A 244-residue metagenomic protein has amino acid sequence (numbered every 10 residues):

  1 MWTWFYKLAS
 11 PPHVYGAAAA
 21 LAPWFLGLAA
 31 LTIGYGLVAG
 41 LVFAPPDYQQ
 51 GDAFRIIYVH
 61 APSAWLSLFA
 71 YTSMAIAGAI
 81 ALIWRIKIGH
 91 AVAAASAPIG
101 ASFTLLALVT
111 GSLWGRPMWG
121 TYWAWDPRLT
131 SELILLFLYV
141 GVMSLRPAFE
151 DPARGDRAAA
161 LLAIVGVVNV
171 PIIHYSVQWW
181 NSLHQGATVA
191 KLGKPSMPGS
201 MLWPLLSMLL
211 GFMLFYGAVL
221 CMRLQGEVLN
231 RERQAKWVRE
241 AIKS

Functional and structural regions predicted by a protein language model:
M1-S244: Polytopic transmembrane helical bundles with strong interfacial aromatic enrichment
